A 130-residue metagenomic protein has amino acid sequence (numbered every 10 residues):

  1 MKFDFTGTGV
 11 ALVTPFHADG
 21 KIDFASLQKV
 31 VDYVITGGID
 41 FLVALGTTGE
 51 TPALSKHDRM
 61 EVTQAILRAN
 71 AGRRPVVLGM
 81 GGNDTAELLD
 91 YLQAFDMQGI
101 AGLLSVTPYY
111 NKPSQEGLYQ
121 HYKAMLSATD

Functional and structural regions predicted by a protein language model:
K2-V10, T14-D130: Active-site beta->alpha loop and helix N-cap motifs at the rims of alpha/beta catalytic domains
